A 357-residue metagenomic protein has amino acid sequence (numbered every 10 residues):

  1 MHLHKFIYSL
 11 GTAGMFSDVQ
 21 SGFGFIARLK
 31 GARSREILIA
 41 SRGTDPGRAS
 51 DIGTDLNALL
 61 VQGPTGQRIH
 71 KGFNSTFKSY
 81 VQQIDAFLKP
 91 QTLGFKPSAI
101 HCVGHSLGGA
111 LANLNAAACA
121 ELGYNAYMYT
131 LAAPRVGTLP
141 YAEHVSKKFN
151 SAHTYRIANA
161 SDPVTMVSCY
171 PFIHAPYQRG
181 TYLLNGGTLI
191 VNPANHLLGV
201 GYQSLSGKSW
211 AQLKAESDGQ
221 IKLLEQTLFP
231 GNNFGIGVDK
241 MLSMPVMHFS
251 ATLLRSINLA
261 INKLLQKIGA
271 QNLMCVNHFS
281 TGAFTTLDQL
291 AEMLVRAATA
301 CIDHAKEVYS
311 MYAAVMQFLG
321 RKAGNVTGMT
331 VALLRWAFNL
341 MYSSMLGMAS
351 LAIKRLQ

Functional and structural regions predicted by a protein language model:
H2-K5, G11-A99, A120-Q357: Alpha/beta hydrolase fold serine-hydrolase catalytic domain that processes acyl esters and thioesters
V103-G108, A112: Gly/Ala-rich beta-loop-alpha elbow adjacent to hydrolase catalytic centers
A112-N113, A142: Conserved strand-to-helix beginnings and helix N-cap segments that scaffold or border functional pockets
L114-A118: Active-site signature of alpha/beta-hydrolase-fold catalytic machinery across serine- and Asp/Cys-nucleophile hydrolases
